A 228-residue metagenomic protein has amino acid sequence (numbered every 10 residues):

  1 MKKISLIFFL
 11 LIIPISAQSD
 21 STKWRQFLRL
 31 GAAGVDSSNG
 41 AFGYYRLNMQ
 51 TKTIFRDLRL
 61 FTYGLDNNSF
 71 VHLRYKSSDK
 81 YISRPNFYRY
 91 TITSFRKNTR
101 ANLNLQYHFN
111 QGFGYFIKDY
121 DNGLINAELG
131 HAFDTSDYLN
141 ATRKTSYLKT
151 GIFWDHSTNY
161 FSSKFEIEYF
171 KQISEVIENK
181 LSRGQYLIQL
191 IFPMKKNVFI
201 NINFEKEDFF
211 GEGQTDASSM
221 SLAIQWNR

Functional and structural regions predicted by a protein language model:
M1-K23, R228: Cleavable N-terminal export/targeting peptides
Q18-R59: Short glycine/proline- and aromatic-enriched beta-strand/turn motifs that initiate or cap beta-hairpins
K23, D36-F42, D66-H72, R100-H108 (+4 more regions): Transmembrane beta-barrel outer-membrane domains
L30-G34, L58-T62, Y75-S77, T91-F95 (+6 more regions): Transmembrane beta-barrel strands of outer-membrane/channel proteins
A33-S37, F61-N67, I82, S94-N102 (+5 more regions): Sequence/structural signature of outer-membrane beta-barrel proteins
M49-T53, Y81-F87, K97, I117-D121 (+3 more regions): Outer-membrane beta-barrel strand-turn architecture
N122-F199, E205: Outer-membrane beta-barrel transmembrane domain signature
D216-R228: Outer-membrane beta-barrel "beta-signal"
